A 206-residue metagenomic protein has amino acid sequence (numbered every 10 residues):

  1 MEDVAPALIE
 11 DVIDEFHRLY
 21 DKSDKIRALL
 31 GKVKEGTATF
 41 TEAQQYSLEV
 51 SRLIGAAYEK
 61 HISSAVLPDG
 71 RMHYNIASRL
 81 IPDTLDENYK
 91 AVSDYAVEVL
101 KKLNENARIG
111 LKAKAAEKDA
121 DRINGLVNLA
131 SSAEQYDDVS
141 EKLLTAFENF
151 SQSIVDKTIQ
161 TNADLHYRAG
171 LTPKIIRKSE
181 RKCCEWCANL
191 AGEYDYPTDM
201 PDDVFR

Functional and structural regions predicted by a protein language model:
M1-F205: Domain-core detector
